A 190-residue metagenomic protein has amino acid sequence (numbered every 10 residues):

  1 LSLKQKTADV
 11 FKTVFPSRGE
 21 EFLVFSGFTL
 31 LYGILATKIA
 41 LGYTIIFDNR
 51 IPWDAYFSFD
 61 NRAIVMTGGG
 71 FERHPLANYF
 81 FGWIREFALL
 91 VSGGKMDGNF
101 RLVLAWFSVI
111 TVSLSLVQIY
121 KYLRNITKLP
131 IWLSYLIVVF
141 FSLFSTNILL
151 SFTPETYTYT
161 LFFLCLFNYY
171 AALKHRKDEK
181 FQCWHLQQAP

Functional and structural regions predicted by a protein language model:
L1-A36: Start-transfer (signal-anchor) and selected internal transmembrane alpha helices of multi-pass inner/ER membrane
L35-N61, G68-I84: Extracytoplasmic catalytic/substrate-binding loops of multi-pass membrane glycan-assembly enzymes
T67-L102, I110: Short hydrophobic/aromatic helix or loop-helix immediately within or flanking a transmembrane segment in polytopic
W106-T127: Transmembrane-helix motifs of polytopic, lipid-linked glycan transferases
I137-S142: Short helix- or helix-capping micro-motifs that position conserved polar/aromatic residues at function-defining sites
F152-Y157: Short acidic/glycine- and proline-prone juxtamembrane loop motifs at membrane-interface regions of multi-pass membrane
Y159-R176: Specific aromatic-rich, kink-prone transmembrane helix
K180-P190: Membrane-interface alpha helices of multi-pass inner-membrane proteins
